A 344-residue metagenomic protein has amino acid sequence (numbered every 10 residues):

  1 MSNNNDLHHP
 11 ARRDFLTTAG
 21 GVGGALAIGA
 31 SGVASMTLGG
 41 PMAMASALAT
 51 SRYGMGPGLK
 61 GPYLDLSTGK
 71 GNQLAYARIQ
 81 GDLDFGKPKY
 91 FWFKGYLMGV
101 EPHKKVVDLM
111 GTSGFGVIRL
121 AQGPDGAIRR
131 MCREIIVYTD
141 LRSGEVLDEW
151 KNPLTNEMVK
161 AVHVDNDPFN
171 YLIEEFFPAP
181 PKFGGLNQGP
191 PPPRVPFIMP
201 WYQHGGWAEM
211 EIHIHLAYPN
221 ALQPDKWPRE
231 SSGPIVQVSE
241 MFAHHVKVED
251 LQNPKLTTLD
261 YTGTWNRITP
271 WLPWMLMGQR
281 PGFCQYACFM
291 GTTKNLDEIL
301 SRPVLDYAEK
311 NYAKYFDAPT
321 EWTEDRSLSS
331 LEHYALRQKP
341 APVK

Functional and structural regions predicted by a protein language model:
M1-A11, M36-L38, M42: N-terminal secretory signal peptides
A11-M36: N-terminal export leaders
S31-V33, M42-A43, A47: Cleavable N-terminal signal peptides
V33-A34, L222, Q237, F242-H244 (+3 more regions): Intrinsically disordered, low-complexity linker/propeptide segments enriched in Ser/Thr/Gly/Pro and acidic residues
L48-R133, E321-V343: N-terminal segment immediately downstream of the Sec signal-peptide cleavage site in secreted/extracellular proteins
G99-E249: Predominantly extracellular/secreted and cell-surface proteins with exposed, flexible low-complexity segments
G233, V248-R267, W271-L272: Mature extracytoplasmic/lumenal regions of exported proteins
T262-K344: Edge beta-strand at a domain terminus
